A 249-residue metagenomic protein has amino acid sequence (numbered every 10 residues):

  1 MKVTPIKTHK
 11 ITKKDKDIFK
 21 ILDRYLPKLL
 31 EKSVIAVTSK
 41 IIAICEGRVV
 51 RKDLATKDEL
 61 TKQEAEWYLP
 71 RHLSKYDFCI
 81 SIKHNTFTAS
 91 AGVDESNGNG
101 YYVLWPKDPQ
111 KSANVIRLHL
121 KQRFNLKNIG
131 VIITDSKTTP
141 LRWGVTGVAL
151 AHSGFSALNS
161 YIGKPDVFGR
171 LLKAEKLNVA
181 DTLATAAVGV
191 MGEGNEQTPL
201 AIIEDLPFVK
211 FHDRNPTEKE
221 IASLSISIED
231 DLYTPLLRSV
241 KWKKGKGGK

Functional and structural regions predicted by a protein language model:
M1-S33: N-terminal glycine-/serine-/threonine-rich phosphate-binding loop
K2-H9, V49-S96, N128, I132-K249: A structural signal for small-residue-enriched, beta-sheet-centric alpha/beta enzyme cores and oligomeric scaffold folds
H9-D17, Y101-D108, L171, E175 (+1 more regions): Catalytic cores of large soluble enzymes that bind and process phosphate-bearing ligands
K13-L26, K107-N125: Phosphate-interacting basic helix/loop segments used at nucleotide- and nucleic-acid interfaces
K14, I44, P140: Conserved SET/PR domain catalytic loop and adjacent active-site segment of histone-lysine N-methyltransferases
K28-E64: N-terminal low-complexity or amphipathic/hydrophobic leaders
F87-H119: Intrinsically disordered, low-complexity linker/loop segments enriched in Gly/Pro and charged/polar residues
